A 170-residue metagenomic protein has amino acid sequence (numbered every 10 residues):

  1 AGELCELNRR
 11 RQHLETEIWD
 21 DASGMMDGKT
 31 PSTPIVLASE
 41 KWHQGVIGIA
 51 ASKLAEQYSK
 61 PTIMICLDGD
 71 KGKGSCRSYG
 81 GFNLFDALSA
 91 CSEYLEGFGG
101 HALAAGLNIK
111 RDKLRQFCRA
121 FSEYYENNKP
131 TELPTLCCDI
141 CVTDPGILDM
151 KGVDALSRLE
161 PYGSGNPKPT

Functional and structural regions predicted by a protein language model:
A1-Q116: Hydrophobic helix-and-loop "lid/oligomerization" segment in the mid-to-C-terminal part of catalytic domains
R9, D27, S59-K60, S122-E126 (+1 more regions): Non-catalytic alpha-helical coupling and interface elements of nucleotide-dependent molecular machines and regulators
I47-I49, C118, D149-V153: Conserved strand-to-helix beginnings and helix N-cap segments that scaffold or border functional pockets
S92-G97, E123-P130: A common structural junction motif
E126-T170: A contiguous loop/helix-start segment that scaffolds small-molecule binding in enzyme catalytic cores
